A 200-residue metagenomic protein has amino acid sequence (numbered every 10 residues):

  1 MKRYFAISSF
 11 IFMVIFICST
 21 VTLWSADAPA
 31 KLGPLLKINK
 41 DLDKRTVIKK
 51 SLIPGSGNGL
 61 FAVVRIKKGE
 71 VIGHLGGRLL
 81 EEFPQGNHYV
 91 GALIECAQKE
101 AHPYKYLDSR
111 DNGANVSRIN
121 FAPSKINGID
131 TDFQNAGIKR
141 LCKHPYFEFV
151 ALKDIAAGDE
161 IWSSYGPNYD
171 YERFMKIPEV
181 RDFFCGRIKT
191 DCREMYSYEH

Functional and structural regions predicted by a protein language model:
M1-Y4: Positively charged n-region of N-terminal signal peptides that target proteins for export
S8-S9, G55: A periodicity- and composition-biased signal for non-globular, repetitive helical segments
S9-C18: Bacterial N-terminal signal peptides
A26, P123, G128-H200: C-terminal SET catalytic tail plus cysteine-rich post-SET Zn-binding segment of SAM-dependent SET-domain
A28-F133, V180-Y198: Catalytic cores of histone-lysine modification enzymes
